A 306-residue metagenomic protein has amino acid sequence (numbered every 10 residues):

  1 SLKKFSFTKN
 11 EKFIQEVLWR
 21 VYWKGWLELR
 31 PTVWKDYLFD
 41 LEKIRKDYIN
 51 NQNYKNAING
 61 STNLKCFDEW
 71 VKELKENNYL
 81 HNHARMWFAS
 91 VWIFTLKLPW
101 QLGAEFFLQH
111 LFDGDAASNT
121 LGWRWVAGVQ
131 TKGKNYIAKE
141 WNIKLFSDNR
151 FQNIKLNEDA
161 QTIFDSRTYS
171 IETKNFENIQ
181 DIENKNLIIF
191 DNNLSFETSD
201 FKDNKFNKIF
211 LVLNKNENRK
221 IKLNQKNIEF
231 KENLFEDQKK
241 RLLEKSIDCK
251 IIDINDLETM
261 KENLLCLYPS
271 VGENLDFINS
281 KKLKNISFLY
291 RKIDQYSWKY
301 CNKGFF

Functional and structural regions predicted by a protein language model:
S1-A116, W125-T131, Y136-A138, N142-L194 (+1 more regions): Structured secondary-structure scaffolds
S1-Q15, W19, G25, L29-E42 (+2 more regions): Trp/Phe/Arg-rich N-terminal binding region typifying the photolyase-homology
